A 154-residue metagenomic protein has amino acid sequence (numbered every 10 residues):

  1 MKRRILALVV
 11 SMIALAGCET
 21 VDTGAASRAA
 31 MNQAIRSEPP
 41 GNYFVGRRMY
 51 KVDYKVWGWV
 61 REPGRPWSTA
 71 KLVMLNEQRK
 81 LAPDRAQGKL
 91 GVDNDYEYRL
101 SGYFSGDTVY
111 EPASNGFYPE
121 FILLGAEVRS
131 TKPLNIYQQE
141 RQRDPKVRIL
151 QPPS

Functional and structural regions predicted by a protein language model:
M1-L6: Bacterial N-terminal signal peptides that target proteins for export
A14-G17: C-terminal motif of bacterial Sec signal peptides marking the signal peptidase cleavage site
T20-S154: OB-fold and OB-like single-stranded nucleic-acid-recognition modules and their adjacent interaction interfaces
